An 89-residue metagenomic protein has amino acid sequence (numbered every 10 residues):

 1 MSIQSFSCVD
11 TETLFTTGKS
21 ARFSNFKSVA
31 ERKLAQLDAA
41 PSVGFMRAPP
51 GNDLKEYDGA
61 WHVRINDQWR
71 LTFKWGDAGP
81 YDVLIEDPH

Functional and structural regions predicted by a protein language model:
M1-K33: Arg/Lys-rich, positively charged N-terminal/basic patches that mediate binding to nucleic acids
S2, K19, S42, P50-D53 (+1 more regions): Glycine-rich, flexible loop/turn motifs
Q4-S5, T13, R47, G59-I65: Alpha-helical interaction segments
S20, A39-A40, Y57-D58: Short secondary-structure boundary micro-motifs
N25-N52: Compact soluble domain cores
N52-H89: Enriched for short, Lys/Arg-rich terminal
